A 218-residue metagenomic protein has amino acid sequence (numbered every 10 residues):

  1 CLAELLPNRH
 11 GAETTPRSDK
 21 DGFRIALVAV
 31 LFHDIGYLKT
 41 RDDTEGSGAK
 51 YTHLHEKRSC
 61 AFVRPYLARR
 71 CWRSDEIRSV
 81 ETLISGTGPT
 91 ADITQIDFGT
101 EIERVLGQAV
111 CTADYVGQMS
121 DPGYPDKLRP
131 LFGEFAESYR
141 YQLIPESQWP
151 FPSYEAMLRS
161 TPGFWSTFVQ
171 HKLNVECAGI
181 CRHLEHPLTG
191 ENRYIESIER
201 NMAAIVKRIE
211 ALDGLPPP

Functional and structural regions predicted by a protein language model:
C1-L5, T52-R70: An active-site-proximal "capping" alpha-helix that borders the catalytic cofactor pocket
L5-R24, F32, P89-P218: Divalent metal-dependent phosphate-bond-processing catalytic cores, especially two-metal-ion Mg2+/Mn2+ enzymes that act
N8-T14, Y37-T44, W72: Short, solvent-exposed secondary-structure capping/transition elements
A12-I25, A68-T87: Acidic/histidine metal-binding catalytic segments
F23-D42, S59, E81-T90: His-Asp-centered metal-binding catalytic motifs of divalent-metal-dependent phosphohydrolases/nucleases
R41-K57: Post-HEXXH active-site segment of zinc metalloproteases
E56, C60-R64, I77, E81 (+1 more regions): Hydrophobic, well-ordered secondary-structure segments
L67-S74, I93-G99: Short helix-to-loop capping/linker segments positioned immediately adjacent to catalytic or ligand/cofactor-binding
